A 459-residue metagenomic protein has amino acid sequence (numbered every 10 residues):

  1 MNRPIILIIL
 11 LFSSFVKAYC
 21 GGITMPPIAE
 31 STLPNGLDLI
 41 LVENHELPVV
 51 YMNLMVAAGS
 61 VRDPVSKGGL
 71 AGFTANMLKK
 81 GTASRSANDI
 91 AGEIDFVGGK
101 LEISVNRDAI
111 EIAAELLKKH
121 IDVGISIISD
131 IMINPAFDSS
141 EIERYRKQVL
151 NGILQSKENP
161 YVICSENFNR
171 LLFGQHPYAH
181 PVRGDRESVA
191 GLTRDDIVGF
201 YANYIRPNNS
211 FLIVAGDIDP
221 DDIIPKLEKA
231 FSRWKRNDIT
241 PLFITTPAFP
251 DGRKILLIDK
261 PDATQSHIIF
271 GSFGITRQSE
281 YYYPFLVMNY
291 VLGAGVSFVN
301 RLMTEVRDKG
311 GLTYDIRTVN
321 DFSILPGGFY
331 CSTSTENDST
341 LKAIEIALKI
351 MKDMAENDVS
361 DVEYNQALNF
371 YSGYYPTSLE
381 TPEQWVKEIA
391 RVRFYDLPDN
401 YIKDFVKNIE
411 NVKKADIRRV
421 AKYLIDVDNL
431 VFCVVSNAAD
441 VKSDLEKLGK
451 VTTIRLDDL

Functional and structural regions predicted by a protein language model:
P4-S14: Sec-dependent N-terminal signal peptides
A18-C20: Boundary at the C-terminal end of the N-terminal hydrophobic targeting segment
T24-P27: Short, small/polar residue-rich loop motifs at catalytic or cofactor-binding pockets
A29-P34, L256-D259: Short acidic-hydrophobic surface loop/beta-edge motif
I40-V42, L47-T74, S86-I133, R146 (+7 more regions): M16 family metallopeptidases and their MPP-like homologs
G174, V182, F211-T276, A294 (+1 more regions): An aromatic/glycine/proline-enriched structural segment found at the starts of mature extracellular/organellar domains
S297: Conserved phosphate-interacting/catalytic interface
